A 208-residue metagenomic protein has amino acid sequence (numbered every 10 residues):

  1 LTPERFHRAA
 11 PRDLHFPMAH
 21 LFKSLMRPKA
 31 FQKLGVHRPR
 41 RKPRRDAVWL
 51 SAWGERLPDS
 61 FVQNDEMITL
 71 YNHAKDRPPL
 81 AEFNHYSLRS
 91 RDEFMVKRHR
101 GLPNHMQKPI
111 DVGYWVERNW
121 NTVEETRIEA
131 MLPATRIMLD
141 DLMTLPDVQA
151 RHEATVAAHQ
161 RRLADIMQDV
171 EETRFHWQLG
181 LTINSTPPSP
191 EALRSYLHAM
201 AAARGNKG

Functional and structural regions predicted by a protein language model:
L1-N184: Catalytic-site signature of metal-activated, phosphate-bearing donor transferases, centered on the GT-A/GT-A-like
I166-G208: C-terminal non-catalytic accessory extensions
